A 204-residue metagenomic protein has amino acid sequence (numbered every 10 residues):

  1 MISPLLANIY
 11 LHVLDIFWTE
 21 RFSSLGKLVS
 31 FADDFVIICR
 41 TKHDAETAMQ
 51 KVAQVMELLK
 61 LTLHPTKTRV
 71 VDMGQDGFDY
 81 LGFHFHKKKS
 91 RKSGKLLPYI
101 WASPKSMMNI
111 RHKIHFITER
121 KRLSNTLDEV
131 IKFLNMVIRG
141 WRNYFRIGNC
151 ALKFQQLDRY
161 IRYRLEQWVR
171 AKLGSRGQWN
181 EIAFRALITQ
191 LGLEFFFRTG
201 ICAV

Functional and structural regions predicted by a protein language model:
M1-V204: Non-catalytic terminal/accessory segments
